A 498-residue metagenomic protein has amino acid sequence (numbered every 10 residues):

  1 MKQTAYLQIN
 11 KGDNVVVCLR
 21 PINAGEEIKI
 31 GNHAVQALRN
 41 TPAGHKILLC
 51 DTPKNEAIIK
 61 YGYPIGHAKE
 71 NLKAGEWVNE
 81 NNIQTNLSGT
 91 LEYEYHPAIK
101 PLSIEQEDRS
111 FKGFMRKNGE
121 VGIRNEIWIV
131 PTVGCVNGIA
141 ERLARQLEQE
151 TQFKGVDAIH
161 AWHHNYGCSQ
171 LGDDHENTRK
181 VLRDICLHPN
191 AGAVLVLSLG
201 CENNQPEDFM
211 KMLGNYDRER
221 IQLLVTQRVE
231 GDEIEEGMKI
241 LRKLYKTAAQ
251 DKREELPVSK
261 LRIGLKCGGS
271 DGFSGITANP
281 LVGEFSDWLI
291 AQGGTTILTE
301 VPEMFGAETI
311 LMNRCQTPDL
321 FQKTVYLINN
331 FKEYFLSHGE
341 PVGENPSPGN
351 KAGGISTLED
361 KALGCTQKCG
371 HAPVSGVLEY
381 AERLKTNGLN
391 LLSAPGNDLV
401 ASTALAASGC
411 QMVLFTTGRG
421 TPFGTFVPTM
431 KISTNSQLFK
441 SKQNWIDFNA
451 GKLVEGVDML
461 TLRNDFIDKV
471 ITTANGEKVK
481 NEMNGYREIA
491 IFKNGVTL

Functional and structural regions predicted by a protein language model:
K2-M412, R419-P422, V427-L498: Metallocofactor- and cofactor-centric catalytic cores in central/energy metabolism, strongly enriched
